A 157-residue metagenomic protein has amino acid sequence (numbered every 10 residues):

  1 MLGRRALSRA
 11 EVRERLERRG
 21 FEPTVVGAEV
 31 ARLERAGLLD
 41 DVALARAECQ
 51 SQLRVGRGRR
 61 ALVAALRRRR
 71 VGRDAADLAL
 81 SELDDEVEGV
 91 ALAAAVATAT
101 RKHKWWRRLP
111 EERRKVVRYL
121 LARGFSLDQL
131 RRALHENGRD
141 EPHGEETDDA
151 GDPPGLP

Functional and structural regions predicted by a protein language model:
M1-P157: An alpha-helical, amphipathic repeat domain used for nucleic-acid recognition, typified by the mTERF helical solenoid
